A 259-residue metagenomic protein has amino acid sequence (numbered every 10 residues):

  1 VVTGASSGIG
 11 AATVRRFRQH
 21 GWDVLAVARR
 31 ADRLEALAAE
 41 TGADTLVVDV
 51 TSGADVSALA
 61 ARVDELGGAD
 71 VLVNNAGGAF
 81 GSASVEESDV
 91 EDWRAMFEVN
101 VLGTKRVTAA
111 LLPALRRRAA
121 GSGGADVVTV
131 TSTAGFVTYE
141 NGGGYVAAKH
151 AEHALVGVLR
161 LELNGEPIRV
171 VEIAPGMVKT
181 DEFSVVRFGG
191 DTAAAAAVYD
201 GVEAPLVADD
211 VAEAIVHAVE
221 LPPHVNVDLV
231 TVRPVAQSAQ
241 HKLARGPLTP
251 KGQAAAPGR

Functional and structural regions predicted by a protein language model:
S6-S7: Conserved glycine-rich cofactor-binding loop
H20-E35: Conserved glycine-rich Rossmann-like NAD(P)H-binding loop of the short-chain dehydrogenase/reductase
V47-A58, V90: The beta1-alpha1 cofactor-binding region of Rossmann-like NAD(H)/NADP(H)-dependent oxidoreductases
A83-V85, D92-R94: Substrate-binding pocket helix/loop in short-chain dehydrogenase/reductase
T108, A148-A151: Active-site helix of classical SDR
S132: Residue(s) in the substrate-gating loop at a strand-loop-helix junction that position the organic substrate next
E172-I173, T192-H241, R245, Q253: C-terminal helical subdomain
